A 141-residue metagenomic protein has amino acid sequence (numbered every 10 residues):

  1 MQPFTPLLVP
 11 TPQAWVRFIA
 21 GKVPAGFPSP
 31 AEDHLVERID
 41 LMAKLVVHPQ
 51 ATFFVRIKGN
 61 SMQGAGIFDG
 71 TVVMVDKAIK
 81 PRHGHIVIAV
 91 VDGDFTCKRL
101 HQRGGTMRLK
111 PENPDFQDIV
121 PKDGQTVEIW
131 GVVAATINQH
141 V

Functional and structural regions predicted by a protein language model:
M1-Q63, D94-F95, Q102, Q117 (+2 more regions): Short, positionally conserved secondary-structure boundary motifs
P30-A31, M107-E112: Short, solvent-exposed secondary-structure boundary/capping segments
F53, H83-C97, H101-M107: Short, compositionally biased
G70-T71, H85: Structural motif
V75-D76, V90, T136: Residue-level recognition of conserved beta-strand edge/terminus positions
E112-G124: Low-complexity, intrinsically disordered Gly/Pro/Thr-rich segments
